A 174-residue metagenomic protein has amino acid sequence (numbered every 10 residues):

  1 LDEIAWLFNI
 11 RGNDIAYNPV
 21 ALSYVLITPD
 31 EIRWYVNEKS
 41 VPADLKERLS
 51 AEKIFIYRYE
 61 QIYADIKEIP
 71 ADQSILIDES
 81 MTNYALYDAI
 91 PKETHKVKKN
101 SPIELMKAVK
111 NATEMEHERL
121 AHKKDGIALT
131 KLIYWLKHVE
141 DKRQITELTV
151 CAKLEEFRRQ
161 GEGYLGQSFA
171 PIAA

Functional and structural regions predicted by a protein language model:
L1-A174: Active-site neighborhoods and metal-handling regions in enzymes and metal-associated proteins
